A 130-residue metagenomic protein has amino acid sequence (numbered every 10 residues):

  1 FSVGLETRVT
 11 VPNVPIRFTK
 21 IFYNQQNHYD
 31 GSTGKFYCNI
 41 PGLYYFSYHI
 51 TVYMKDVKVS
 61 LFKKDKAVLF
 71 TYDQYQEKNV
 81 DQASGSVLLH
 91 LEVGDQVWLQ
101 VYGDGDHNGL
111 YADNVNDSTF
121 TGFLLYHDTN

Functional and structural regions predicted by a protein language model:
F1-N130: Extracellular jelly-roll beta-sandwich "head" domains, especially the C-terminal globular C1q domain
